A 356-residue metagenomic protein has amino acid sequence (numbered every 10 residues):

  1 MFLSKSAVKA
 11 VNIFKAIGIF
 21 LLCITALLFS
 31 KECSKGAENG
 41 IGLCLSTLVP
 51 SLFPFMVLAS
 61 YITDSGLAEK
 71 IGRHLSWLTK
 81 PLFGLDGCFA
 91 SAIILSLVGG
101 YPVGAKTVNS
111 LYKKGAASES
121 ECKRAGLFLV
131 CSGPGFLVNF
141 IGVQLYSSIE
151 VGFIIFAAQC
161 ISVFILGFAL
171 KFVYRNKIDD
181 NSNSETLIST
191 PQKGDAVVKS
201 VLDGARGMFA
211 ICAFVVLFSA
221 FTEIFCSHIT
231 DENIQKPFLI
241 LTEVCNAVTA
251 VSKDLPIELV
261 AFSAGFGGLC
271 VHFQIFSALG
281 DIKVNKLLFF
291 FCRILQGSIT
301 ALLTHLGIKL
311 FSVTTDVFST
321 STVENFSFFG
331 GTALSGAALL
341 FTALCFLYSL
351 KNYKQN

Functional and structural regions predicted by a protein language model:
M1-I17, F329-S335: N-terminal membrane topogenic signal
F2-V8, R175-L202, T315-F328, L350-N356: Intrinsically disordered, low-complexity non-transmembrane regions of multi-pass membrane transporters
L22-A105, G194-V251, S319-N325: Membrane-embedded alpha-helical segments and adjacent helix-loop junctions characteristic of multi-pass solute
L27, K31, P134-I149, K309-V313: Transmembrane helix-loop junctions at the membrane interface of multipass transporters and ion channels
F29-C33, L67-A68, I165-S189: Juxtamembrane interface elements at the cytosolic ends of transmembrane helices in multi-pass membrane proteins
T47-L52, V151-G167, S335-L340: Alpha-helical transmembrane segments
L82-Y146, F238-S252, E258-I282, I294: Alpha-helical membrane segments and immediately flanking helix-loop junctions that form or couple to the substrate/ion
A117-R124, P134-F136, F164, I257-L350: C-terminal transmembrane helix pair
